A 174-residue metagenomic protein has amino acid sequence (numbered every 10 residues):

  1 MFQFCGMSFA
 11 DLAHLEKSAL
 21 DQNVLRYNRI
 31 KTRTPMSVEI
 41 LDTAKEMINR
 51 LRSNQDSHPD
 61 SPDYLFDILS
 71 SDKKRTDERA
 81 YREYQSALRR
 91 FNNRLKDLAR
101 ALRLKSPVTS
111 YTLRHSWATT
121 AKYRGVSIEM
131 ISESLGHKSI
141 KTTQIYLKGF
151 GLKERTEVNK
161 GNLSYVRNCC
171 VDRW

Functional and structural regions predicted by a protein language model:
M1-S8, T120: Short pre-functional
A10-A13, I131: Alpha-helix N-cap/helix-start motif at helix boundaries, enriched for small hydrophobics
H14-S53: Conserved tyrosine-mediated DNA breakage-rejoining catalytic core shared by Y-recombinases
S18-V24, L104-S106, V126-I145, C169: Short, polar N-cap/turn motifs at the start of nucleic acid-interacting alpha helices
R29-R33, S71-D72, L135-K160, C170: Catalytic-site neighborhood detector that most strongly recognizes the C-terminal catalytic loop/helix of tyrosine
M36-D42, E46, R50-L51, K148-W174: DNA/chromatin major-groove-contacting recognition/catalytic segments
L41-K105: Active-site/catalytic core of tyrosine-dependent DNA strand-transfer enzymes
E83, N92-E133: Short, basic (Lys/Arg/His-rich) helix/loop patches that form interaction surfaces in the mid-to-C-terminal regions
